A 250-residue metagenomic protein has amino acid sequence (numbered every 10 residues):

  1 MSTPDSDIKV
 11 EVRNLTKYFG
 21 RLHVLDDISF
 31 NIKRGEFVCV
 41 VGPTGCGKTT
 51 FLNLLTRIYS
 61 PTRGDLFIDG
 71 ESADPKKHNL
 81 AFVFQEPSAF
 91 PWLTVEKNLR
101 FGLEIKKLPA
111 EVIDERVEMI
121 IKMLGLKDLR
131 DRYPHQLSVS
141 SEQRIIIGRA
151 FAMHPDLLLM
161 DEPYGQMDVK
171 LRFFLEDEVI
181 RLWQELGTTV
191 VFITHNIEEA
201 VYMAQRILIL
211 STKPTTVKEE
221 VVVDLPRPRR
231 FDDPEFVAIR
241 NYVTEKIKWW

Functional and structural regions predicted by a protein language model:
V41-P43: The feature captures the beta-strand-to-loop junction immediately N-terminal to the Walker
T56: Helix-to-loop junction immediately C-terminal to a conserved catalytic motif
L93-R100: Short coil-to-helix segment of the ABC ATPase nucleotide-binding domain corresponding to the Q-loop/switch region
R100, E111-L129, I180-R181: Conserved ABC ATPase "signature" region
Y133-L137, S141: Conserved ABC ATPase signature
A152-D156: A short, proline-enriched helix->beta-strand linker immediately N-terminal to the Walker B motif in ABC-type P-loop
